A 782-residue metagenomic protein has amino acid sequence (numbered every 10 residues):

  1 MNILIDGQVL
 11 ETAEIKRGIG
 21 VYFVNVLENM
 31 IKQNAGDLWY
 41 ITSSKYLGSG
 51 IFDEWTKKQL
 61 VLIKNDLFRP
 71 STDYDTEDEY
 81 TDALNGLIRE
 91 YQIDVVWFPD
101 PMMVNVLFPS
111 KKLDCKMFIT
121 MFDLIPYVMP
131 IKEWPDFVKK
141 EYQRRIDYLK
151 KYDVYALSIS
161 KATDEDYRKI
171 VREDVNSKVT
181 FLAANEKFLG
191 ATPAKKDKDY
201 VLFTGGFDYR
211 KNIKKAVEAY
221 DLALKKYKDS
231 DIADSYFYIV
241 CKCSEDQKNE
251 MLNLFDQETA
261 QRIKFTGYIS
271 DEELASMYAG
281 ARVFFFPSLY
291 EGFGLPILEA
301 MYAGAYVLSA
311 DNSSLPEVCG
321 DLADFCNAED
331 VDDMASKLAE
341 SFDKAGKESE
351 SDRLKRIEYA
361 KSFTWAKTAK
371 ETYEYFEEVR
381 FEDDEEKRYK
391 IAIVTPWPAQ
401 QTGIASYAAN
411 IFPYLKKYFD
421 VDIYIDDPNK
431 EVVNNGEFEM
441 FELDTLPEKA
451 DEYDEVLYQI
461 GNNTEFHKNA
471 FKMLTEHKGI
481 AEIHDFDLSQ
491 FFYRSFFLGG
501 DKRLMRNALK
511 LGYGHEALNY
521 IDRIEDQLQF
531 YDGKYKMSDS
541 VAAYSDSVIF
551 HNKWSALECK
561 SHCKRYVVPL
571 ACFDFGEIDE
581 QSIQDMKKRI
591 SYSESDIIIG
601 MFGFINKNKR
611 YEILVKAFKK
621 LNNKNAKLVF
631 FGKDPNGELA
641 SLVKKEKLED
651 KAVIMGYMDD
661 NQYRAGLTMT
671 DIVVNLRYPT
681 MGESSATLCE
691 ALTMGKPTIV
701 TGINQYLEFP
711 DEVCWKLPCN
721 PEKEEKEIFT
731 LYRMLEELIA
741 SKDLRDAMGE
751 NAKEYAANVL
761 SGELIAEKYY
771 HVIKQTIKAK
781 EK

Functional and structural regions predicted by a protein language model:
M1-M586, I590-Y592, D596-L642, E646 (+10 more regions): Carbohydrate transferase catalytic cores enriched for Leloir-type hexosyltransferases
K337-S341, M734, T776: Receiver (REC) domain switch/output surface
A686: Short acidic/histidine-rich active-site segments
